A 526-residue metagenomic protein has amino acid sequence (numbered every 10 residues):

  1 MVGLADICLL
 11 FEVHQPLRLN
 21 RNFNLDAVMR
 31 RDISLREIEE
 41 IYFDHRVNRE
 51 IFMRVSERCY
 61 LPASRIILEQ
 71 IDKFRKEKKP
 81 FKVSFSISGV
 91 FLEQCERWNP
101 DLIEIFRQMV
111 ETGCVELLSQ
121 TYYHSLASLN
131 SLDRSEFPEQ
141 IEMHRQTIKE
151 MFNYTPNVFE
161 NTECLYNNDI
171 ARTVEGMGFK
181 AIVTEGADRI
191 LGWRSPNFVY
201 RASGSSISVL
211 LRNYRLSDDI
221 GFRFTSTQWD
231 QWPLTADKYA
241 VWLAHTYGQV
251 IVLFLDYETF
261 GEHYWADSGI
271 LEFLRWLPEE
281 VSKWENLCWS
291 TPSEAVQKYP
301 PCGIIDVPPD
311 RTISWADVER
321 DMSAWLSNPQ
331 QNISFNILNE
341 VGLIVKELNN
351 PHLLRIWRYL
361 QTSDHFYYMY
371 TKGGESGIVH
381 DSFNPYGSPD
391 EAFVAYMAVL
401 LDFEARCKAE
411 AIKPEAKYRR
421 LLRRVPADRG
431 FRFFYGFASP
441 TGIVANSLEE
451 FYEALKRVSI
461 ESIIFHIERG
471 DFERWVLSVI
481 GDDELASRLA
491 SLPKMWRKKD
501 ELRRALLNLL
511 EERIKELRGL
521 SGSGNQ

Functional and structural regions predicted by a protein language model:
V2-R58, P62, V90, N197-I207 (+4 more regions): Active-site and substrate-binding clefts of carbohydrate-active enzymes
L4-F11, P16-S131, N157-E160, K180-E185 (+1 more regions): Short, well-structured secondary-structure segments
S64-L68, I103-R107, P138-I148, A171 (+3 more regions): Generic structural signal for well-ordered alpha-helices, preferentially at hydrophobic/aromatic core positions
F91, T155-Y166, F260, L492-P493: Conserved short loop/turn motifs at secondary-structure junctions
L102-S119, P138-E142, Y154, E175-L211: Acidic, His- and aromatic-enriched active-site or binding-groove loops in soluble protein domains that engage sugars
G113-L126, Y154-E160, V209-S217, Q249-D256: Core alpha/beta catalytic barrel or barrel-like domain that forms the active/cofactor pocket in diverse metabolic
R134-E163, V241-F254: CE4/NodB-like, metal-dependent polysaccharide N-deacetylase domain that modifies extracellular/periplasmic N-acetylated
C407-Q526: Terminal, compositionally biased segments used for targeting/anchoring and flexible tails
